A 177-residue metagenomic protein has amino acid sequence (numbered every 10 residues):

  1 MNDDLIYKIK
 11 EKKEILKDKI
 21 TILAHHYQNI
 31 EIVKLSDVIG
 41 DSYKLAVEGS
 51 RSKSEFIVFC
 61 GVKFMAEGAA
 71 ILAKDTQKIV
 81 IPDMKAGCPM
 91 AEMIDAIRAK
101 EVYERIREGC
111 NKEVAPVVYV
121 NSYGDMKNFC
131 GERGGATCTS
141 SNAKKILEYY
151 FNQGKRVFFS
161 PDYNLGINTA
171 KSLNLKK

Functional and structural regions predicted by a protein language model:
M1-K177: The feature marks the mature, well-folded catalytic cores of soluble enzymes
